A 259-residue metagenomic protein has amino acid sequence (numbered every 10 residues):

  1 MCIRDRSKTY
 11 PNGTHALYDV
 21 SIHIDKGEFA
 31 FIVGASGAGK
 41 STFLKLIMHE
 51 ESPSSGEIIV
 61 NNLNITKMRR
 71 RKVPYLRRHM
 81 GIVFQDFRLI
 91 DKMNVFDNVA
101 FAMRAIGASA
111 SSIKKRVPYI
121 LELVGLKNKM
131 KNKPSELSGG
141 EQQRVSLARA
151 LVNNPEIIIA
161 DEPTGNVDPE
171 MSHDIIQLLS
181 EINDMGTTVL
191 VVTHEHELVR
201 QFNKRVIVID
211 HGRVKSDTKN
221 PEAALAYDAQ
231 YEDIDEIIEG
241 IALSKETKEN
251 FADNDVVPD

Functional and structural regions predicted by a protein language model:
M48: Helix-to-loop junction immediately C-terminal to a conserved catalytic motif
G56-N64: Conserved ABC transporter NBD signature motif
M93-F101: Short coil-to-helix segment of the ABC ATPase nucleotide-binding domain corresponding to the Q-loop/switch region
K133-L137, E141: Conserved ABC ATPase signature
N154: Conserved catalytic motifs of ABC-family nucleotide-binding domains
I158-D161: Catalytic Walker B motif of ABC-type/P-loop ATPase nucleotide-binding domains
